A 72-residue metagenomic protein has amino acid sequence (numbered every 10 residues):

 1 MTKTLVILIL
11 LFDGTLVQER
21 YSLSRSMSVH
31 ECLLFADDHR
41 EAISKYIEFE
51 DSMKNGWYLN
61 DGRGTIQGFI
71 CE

Functional and structural regions predicted by a protein language model:
M1-T4, V29-H30, N55: Terminal low-complexity, poorly structured segments
M1-Y21, D61: Short aromatic-glycine-(Arg/Gly/Cys) micro-motifs in beta-strand/loop hairpins
T15-L34: A short, exposed loop/beta-hairpin motif centered on an aromatic-Gly-Thr core
H39-E72: Short, mixed-charge low-complexity intrinsically disordered segments
